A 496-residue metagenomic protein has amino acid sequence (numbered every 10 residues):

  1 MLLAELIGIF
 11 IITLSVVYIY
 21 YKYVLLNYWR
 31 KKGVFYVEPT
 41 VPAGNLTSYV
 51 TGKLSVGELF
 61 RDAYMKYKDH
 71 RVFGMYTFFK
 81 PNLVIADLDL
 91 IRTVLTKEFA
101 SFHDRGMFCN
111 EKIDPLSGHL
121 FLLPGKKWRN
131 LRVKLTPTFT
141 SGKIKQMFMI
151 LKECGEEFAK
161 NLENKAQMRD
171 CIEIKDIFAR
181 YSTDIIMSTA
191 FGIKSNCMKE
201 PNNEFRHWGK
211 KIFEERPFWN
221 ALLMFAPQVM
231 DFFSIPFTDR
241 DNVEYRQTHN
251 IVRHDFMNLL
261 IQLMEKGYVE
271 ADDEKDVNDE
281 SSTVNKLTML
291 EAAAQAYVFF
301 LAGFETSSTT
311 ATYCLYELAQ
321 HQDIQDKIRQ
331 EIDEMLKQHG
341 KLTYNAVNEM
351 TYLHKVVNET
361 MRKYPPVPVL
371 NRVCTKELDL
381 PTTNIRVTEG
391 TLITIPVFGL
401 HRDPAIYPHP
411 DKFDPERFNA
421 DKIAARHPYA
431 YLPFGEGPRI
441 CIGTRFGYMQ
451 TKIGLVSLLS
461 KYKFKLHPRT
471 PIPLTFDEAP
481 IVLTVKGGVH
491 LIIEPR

Functional and structural regions predicted by a protein language model:
L2-H119, K126, N130, K152-K160 (+3 more regions): N-terminal membrane-proximal hinge/A-helix region immediately C-terminal to the signal-anchor transmembrane segment
L2-L3, Q262, V482-R496: C-terminal helix/juxtamembrane-tail motif
T47-H70, L342-N384, T394, P404: Conserved cytochrome P450 K-helix E-x-x-R motif and the immediately C-terminal K′/meander segment
V84-A86, R92-V94, G192-C197, P201-N203 (+2 more regions): Classical protein tyrosine phosphatase
H103-P115, Q146-T309, K327: Cytochrome P450 heme-thiolate monooxygenase catalytic core
P137, Y297, A302, D421-T451 (+1 more regions): Cytochrome P450 heme-thiolate "Cys pocket" and heme-binding signature region
Q322-I324, T444-V482: Cytochrome P450 heme-binding "Cys pocket" and the immediately downstream C-terminal segment
I395-K422: Conserved cytochrome P450 K-helix/beta-meander segment immediately N-terminal to the heme-binding cysteine loop
